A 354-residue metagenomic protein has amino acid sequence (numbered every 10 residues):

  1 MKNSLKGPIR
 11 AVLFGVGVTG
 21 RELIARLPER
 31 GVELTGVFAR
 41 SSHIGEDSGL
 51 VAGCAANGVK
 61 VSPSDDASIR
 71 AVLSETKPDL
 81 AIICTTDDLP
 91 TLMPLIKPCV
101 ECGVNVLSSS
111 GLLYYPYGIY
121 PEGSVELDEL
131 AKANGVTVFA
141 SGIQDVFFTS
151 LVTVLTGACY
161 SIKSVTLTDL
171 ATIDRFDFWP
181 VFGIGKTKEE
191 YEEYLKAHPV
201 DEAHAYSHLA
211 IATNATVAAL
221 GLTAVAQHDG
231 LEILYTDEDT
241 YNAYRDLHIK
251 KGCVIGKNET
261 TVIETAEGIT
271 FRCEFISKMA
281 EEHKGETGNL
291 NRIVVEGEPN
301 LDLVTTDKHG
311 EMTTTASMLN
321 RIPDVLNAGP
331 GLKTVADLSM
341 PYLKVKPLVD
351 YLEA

Functional and structural regions predicted by a protein language model:
K2-E33: NAD(P)+-binding Rossmann beta1-loop-alpha1 motif at the extreme N-terminus of oxidoreductases
R10, F14, V18, E22 (+6 more regions): Active-site-lining helix/loop region of Rossmann-like oxidoreductase modules
R30-C54: NAD(P)-binding Rossmann-fold cofactor-contacting core
R40-S42, T86, V104, S110-Y114 (+2 more regions): Short, ordered loop/turn segments at secondary-structure junctions
G58-S68: Short acidic-hydrophobic, aromatic-tinged amphipathic segments that line or gate anion-handling sites
I69-L80, L89-G111: Rossmann-fold NAD(P) dinucleotide-binding segment
G111-V136: Rossmann-fold NAD(P)-binding glycine/threonine-rich loop
A280-A354: C-terminal helical cap and adjacent loop that interface with cofactors, partners, or active-site loops
